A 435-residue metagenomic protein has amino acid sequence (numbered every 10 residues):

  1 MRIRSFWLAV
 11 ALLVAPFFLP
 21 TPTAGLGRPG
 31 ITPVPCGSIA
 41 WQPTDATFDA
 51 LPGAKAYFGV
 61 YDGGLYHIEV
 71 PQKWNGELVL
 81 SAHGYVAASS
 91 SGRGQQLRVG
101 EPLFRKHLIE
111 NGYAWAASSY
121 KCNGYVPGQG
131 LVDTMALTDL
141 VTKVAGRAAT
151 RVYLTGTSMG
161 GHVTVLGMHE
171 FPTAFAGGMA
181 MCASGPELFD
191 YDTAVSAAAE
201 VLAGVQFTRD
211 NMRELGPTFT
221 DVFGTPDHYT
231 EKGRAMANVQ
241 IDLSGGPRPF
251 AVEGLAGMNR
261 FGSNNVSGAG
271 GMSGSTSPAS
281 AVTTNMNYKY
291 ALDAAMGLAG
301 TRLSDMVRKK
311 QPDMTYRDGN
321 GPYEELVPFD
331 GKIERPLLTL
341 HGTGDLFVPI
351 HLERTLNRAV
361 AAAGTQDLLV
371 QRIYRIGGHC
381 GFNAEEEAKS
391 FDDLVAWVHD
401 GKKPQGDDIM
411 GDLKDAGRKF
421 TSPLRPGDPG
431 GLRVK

Functional and structural regions predicted by a protein language model:
T23-Q95, V99-P102, K106, R317 (+1 more regions): Catalytic-loop region of hydrolases
P29-A54, S184-P328: Accessory cap/linker subdomain of secreted extracellular hydrolases
K73, E77, G84-Y85, Q95-T134 (+1 more regions): Active-site machinery of serine-nucleophile hydrolases
K73-W74, L137-S158, A174: Gly/Ser-rich "nucleophile elbow"/oxyanion-hole loop immediately N-terminal to the catalytic nucleophile in hydrolases
T150-G204: Primarily recognizes the serine-hydrolase "nucleophile elbow" in alpha/beta-hydrolase and SGNH/GDSL folds
T339-H341: Short beta-strand/loop motif that positions the catalytic acidic residue of the alpha/beta-hydrolase fold
F347-L352: Conserved alpha/beta-hydrolase "acid-adjacent" motif
L369-F382: Histidine-bearing beta->alpha loop at or near hydrolase active sites
